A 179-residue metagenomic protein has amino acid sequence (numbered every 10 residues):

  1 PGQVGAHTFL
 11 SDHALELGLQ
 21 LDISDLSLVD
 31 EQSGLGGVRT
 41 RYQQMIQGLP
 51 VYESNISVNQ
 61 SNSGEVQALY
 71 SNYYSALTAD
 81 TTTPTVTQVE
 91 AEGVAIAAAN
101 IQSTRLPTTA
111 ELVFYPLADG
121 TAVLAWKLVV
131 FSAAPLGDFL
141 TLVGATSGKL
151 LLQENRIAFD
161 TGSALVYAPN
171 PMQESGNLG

Functional and structural regions predicted by a protein language model:
P1-G179: Zymogen propeptides/activation segments of proteases
